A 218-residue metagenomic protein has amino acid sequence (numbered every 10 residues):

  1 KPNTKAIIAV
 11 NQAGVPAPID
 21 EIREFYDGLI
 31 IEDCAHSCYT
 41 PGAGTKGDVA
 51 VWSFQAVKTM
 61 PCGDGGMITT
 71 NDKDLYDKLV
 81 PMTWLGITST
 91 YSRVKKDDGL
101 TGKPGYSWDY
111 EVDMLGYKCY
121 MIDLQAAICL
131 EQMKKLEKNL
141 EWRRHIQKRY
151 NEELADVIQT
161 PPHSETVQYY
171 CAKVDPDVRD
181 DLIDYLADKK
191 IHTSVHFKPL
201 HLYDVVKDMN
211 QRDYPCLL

Functional and structural regions predicted by a protein language model:
P2, M114, E153, D213-L218: Short, intrinsically disordered, charge-balanced linker/junction segments flanking boundaries in proteins
P2-G42, D74: Catalytic PLP-binding core of fold-type I/II PLP enzymes
V10, S53, K173: Conserved residues at the C-terminal ends of beta-strands
I22-F25, L79, L182: Aromatic/hydrophobic pocket-lining residues that form π-stacking "cages" and hydrophobic walls in ligand
L29-I31, V49, G116, H192: Structural preference for beta-strand elements that scaffold enzyme active sites
S37-Y169, H201-D204: Active-site region of PLP-dependent enzymes
Q159-R212: Conserved PLP-binding catalytic core of the aspartate aminotransferase-like
